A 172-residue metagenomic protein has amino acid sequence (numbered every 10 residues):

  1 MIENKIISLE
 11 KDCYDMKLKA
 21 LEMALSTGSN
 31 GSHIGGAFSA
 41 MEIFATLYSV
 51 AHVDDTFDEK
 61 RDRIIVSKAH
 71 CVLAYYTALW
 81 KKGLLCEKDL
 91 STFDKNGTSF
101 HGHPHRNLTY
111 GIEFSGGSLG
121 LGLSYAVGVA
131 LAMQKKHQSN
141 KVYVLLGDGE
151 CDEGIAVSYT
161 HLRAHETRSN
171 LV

Functional and structural regions predicted by a protein language model:
M1-M16: N-terminal hydrophobic or amphipathic helices/low-complexity stretches enriched in small/hydrophobic/Pro/Gly
C13-N30: N-terminal capping segment at the start of a domain
L18-L21, V129, H161: Residues within alpha-helical segments
T27-G28, F38-Y159: Cofactor-binding active-site loop characterized by glycine-rich and histidine/acidic residues
H33: Globin-like tetrapyrrole-binding proteins
I65-V66, S169-V172: Short internal beta-strands
S139, R168-S169: Short gly/pro-enriched beta-turn/loop segments at secondary-structure junctions
T160-T167: Conserved small/polar residues in nucleotide/adenosyl-binding loops
